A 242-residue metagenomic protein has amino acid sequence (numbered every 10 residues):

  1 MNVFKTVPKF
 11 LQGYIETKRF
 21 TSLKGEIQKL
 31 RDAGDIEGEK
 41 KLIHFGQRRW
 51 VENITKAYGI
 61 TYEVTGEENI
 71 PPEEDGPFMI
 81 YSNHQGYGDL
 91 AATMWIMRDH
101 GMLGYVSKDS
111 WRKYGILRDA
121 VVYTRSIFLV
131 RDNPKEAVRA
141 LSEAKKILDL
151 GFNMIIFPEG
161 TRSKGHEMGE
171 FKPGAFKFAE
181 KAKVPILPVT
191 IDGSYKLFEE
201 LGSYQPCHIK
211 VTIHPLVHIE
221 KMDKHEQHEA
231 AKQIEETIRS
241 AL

Functional and structural regions predicted by a protein language model:
M1-F78: Membrane-anchoring hydrophobic helices of lipid-metabolizing enzymes
V3-F4, V138-L242: Non-catalytic C-terminal accessory region of glycerolipid acyltransferases and related lyso-lipid remodeling enzymes
I36-E37, W111, R162-S163: Short histidine/acidic/glycine/proline-rich micro-motifs that form metal- and phosphate-coordinating active-site loops
A57, P72-N133: Catalytic core of membrane glycerolipid acyltransferases/transacylases, capturing the structured, soluble-facing
V64, I80, Y105-V106, V211-I213: Generic preference for hydrophobic
N69-P72, K113-Y114, P134-A137, V217-M222: A short acidic, often aromatic-flanked loop/helix-cap motif at beta-alpha or helix-coil junctions that lines enzyme
